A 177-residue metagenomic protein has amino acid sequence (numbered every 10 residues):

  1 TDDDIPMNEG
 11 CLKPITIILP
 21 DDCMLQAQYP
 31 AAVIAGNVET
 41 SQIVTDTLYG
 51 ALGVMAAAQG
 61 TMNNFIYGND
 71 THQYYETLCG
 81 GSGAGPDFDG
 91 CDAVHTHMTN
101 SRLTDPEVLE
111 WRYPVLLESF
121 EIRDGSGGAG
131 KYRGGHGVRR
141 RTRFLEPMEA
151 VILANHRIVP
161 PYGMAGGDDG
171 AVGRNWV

Functional and structural regions predicted by a protein language model:
T1-V177: Glycine/proline-enriched, intrinsically flexible loops and inter-domain linkers
